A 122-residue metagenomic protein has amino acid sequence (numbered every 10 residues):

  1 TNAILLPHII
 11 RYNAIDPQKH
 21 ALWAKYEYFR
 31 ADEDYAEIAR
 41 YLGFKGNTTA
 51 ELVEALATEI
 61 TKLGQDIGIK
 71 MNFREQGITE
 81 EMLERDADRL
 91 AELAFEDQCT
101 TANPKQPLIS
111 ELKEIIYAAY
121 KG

Functional and structural regions predicted by a protein language model:
N2-A3, Y12, D97-A102: Glycine-rich phosphate/pyrophosphate-binding beta-alpha loops
N2-A3, Y35, A87, L112: Short runs of predominantly hydrophobic/aromatic residues within well-ordered alpha helices that form helix-helix
A3-M82: Gly/Pro-rich interdomain helix-loop hinge
M82-G122: Short, amphipathic C-terminal "tail helix"
